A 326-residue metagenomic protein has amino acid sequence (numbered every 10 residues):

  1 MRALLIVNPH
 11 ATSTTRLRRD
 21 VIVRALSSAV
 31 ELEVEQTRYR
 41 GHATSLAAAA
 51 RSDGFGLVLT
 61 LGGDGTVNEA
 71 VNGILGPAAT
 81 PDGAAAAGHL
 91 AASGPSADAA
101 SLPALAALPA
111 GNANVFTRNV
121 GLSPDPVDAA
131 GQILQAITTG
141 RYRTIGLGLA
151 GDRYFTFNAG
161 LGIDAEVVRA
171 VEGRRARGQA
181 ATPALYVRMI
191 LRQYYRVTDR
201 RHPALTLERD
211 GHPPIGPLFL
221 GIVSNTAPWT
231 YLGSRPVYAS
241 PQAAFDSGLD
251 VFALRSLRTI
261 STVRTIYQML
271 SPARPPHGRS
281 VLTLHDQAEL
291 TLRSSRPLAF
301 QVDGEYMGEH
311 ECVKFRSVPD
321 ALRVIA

Functional and structural regions predicted by a protein language model:
M1-V58, N68, T80-A92, V127: ATP/NTP phosphate-donor binding region
I6, L75-L220: Catalytic core of DAGKc-family lipid kinases
P9, L61-G63, L108-A110: Glycine-rich beta-strand-to-loop/alpha-helix junction loops that act as flexible
A43, G65-A70, V115-F116: Short glycine/serine/threonine-rich phosphate/pyrophosphate-binding segments that cradle anionic phosphate groups
G56-I74, A99: Conserved beta-strand-loop-alpha-helix hinge of the TIR/SEFIR fold
R153-G162, E166, I215-N225, W229-Y231 (+4 more regions): Short hydrophobic-aromatic micro-motifs
G173-Y186, T226-L257: Gly/Ser/Thr-rich active-site loops/lids in small-molecule metabolic enzymes that frequently grip phosphoryl groups
R209-D210, Y238-D246, A253-A326: ATP/nucleoside-binding phosphotransfer catalytic cores, i.e., glycine-rich phosphate-binding loops
